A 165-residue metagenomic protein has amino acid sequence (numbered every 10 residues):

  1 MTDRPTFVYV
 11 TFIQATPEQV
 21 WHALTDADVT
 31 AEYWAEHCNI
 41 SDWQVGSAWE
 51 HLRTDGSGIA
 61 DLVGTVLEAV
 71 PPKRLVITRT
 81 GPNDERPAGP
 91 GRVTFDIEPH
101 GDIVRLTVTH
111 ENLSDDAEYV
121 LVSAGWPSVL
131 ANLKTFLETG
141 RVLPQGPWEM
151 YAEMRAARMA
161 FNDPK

Functional and structural regions predicted by a protein language model:
V8-Y9, A15, Q19, D28-V63 (+2 more regions): Short beta-edge strand/loop motif at the mouth of beta-sheet-based domains
T11, L62-E68, G91-E98: Hydrophobic/aromatic beta-strand elements that line small-molecule binding cavities or substrate pockets in beta-rich
P17-E18, L67-K73, D96-R105: A short, structured loop/turn motif at beta-sheet edges
V20-W21, T30, W49, V66 (+4 more regions): Hydrophobic pocket/interface hotspot
A23-L24, A69: Conserved catalytic core of Hanks-type protein kinase domains
G58-L62, T80-P87: Vicinal oxygen chelate
P82-S128, L133-T135: Beta-strand/loop substructures that line and gate deep hydrophobic ligand-binding cavities in soluble
N112-K165: A conserved amphipathic terminal alpha-helix motif
